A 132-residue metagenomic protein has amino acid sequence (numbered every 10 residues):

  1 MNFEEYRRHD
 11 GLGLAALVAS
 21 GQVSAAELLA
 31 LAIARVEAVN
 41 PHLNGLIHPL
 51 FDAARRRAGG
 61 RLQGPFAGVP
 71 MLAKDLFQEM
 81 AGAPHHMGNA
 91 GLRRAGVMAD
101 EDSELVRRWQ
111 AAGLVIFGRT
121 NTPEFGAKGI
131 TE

Functional and structural regions predicted by a protein language model:
M1-H48: An N-terminal boundary/leader segment
F3-R7, Q63-V69: Flexible N-terminal pre-Rossmann segment of NAD(P)-dependent oxidoreductases
A15, R61, V106-R107: Short glycine-/small-residue-rich flexible loop motifs, especially phosphate/cofactor-binding loops
R35-V36, A54, F125-K128: Short secondary-structure boundary/hinge segments and terminal tails
D52-G59, Q110-L114: Long amphipathic alpha-helix in the N-terminal Rossmann-like dinucleotide-binding domain of NAD(P)-dependent
A58-L62, Q78: Glycine-rich loop at the start of a catalytic domain that most often binds anionic cofactors/ligands
A67-E132: Short glycine/serine-rich loop/turn segments
